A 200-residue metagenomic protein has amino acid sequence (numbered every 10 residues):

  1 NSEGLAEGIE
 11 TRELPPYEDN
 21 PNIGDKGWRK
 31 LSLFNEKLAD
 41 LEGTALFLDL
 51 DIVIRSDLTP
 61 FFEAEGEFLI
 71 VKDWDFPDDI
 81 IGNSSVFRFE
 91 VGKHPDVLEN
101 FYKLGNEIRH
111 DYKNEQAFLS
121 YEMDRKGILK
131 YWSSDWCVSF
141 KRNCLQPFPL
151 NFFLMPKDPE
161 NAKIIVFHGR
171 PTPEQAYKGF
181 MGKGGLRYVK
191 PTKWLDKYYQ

Functional and structural regions predicted by a protein language model:
N1-A6, I54-T59, D135-W136, R170-P171: Short, polar loop motifs at secondary-structure junctions
N1-E42: Active-site-proximal specificity loops/subdomain of glycosyltransferases
S2-T11, T59-A64, D79-I80, A176-K178: Short loop/helix-cap segments at secondary-structure boundaries that form the rim of catalytic
A45: Short aromatic/hydrophobic "clamp" motif used to bind/position activated sugar donors
L48: Catalytic metal- and UDP-sugar-binding loop of GT-A-like glycosyltransferases, i.e., residues flanking the conserved
I52-N83: Conserved donor-nucleotide/metal-binding helix-loop-beta segment in metal-dependent transferases, i.e., the alpha-helix
S85-G92: Short glycine- and hydrophobic/aromatic-rich loop-to-beta-strand nucleating segment in the catalytic cores
P95-Q200: Catalytic core and acceptor-binding pocket of nucleotide-sugar-dependent glycosyltransferases
